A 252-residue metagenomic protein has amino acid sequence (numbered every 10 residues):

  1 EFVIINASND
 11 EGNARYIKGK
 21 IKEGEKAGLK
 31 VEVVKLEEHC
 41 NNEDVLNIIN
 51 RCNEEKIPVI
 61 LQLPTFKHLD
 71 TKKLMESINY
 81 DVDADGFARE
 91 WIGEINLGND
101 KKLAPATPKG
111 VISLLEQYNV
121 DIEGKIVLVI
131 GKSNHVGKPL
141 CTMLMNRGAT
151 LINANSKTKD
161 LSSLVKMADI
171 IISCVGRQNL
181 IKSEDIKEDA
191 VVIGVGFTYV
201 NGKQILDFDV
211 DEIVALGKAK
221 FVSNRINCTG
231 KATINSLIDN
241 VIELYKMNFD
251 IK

Functional and structural regions predicted by a protein language model:
F2, E23-H39, L151-A154: Short beta-strand elements in bilobed, periplasmic/extracellular small-molecule ligand-binding domains
I5-N6, I60-P64, I130: Short beta-strand segments
A7-I21, N99-V191, K203-K220: Glycine-rich phosphate/diphosphate-binding loop of Rossmann-like nucleotide-binding domains
A27, E32-V33, E38, R51 (+3 more regions): A glycine-rich helix N-cap at a beta->alpha junction
D44-E55: Short, well-structured alpha-helical segments in soluble
I60-I122: Anion-binding alpha/beta catalytic cores of soluble intermediary-metabolism enzymes, centered on
P64, V175-R177, G196-F197: Short glycine-/small-residue-rich Rossmann-like dinucleotide-binding loops
K72-I92, G196-I251: Rossmann-fold NAD(P)-binding glycine/threonine-rich loop
